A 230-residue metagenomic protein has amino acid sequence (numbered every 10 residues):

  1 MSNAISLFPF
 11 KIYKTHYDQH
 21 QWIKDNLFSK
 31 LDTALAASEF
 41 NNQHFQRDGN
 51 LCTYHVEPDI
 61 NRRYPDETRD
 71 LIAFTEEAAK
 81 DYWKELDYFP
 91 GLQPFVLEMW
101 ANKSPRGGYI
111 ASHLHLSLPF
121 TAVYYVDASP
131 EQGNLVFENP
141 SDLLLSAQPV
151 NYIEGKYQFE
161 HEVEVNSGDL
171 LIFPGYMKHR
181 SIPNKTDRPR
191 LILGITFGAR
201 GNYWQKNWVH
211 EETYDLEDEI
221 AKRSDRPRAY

Functional and structural regions predicted by a protein language model:
M1-Y88: Non-heme Fe(II)/2-oxoglutarate
F10, V96, R188-I192: Short edge beta-strand segments in beta-sheet-rich domains
S29-D32, F137-S141, N207-E217: Short intrinsically disordered coil segments
F40-R47, D59-L71, S112-L116, N134-D142 (+1 more regions): Short N-terminal helix-initiation segments at or just after the protein's N-terminus
I60, P65-L97, P105-P119, V126-E131: Active-site region of the double-stranded beta-helix
M99-A101, A122-Y124, L193-F197: A structural signal for short, well-ordered beta-strand segments
N102-I172, N202-W208: Catalytic core of non-heme Fe(II) oxygenases with the double-stranded beta-helix
Y152-Y230: Catalytic core of Fe(II)/2-oxoglutarate
